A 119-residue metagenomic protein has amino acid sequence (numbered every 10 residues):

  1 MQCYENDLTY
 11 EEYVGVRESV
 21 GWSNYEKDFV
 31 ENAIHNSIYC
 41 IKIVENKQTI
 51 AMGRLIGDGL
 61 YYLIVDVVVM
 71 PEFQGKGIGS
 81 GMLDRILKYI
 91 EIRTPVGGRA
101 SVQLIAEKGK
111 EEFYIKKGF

Functional and structural regions predicted by a protein language model:
M1-D28: Short amphipathic alpha-helix that is part of the acyltransferase structural core
L8-E11, G59, K108-E112: Short alpha-helical
N32-K42, L63, G98-A100: A short helix-loop-beta-strand connector motif used in the catalytic cores of GNAT acetyltransferases and, in some
K42, Q48-I56, Y61-L63, V68: Conserved beta-strand in the GNAT
F73, G77-R85: Conserved acetyl-CoA pyrophosphate-binding loop and the N-cap/start of the following alpha-helix in GNAT-like
I92-F119: Conserved active-site alpha-helix within GNAT-family acetyltransferase domains
